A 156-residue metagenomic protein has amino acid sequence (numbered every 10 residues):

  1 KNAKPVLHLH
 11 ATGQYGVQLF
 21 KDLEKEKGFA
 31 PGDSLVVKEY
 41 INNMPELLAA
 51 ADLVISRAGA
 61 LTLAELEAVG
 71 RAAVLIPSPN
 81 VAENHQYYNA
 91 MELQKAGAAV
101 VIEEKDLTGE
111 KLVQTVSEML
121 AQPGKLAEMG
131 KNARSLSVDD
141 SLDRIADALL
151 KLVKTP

Functional and structural regions predicted by a protein language model:
K1-L53, Y87-M91, K95, I102-K111: Donor-nucleotide binding loops and adjacent catalytic segments primarily of GT-B fold Leloir glycosyltransferases
Y15, S78-A82, S135: Short histidine/acidic/glycine/proline-rich micro-motifs that form metal- and phosphate-coordinating active-site loops
L23, T115, M129-N132, A148: A ubiquitous structural signal for well-ordered alpha-helices
M44-H85: A donor-sugar binding/catalytic signature common to diverse glycosyltransferases and related nucleotide-sugar
T108-A121, L150: Two-component system phosphotransfer/interaction surface
T108-L112, M129, S141-I145: Hydrophobic alpha-helical packing elements
K125-D139: A short, well-ordered alpha-helix in the C-terminal region of glycosyltransferases
V138-P156: C-terminal alpha-helical cap of glycosyltransferases
